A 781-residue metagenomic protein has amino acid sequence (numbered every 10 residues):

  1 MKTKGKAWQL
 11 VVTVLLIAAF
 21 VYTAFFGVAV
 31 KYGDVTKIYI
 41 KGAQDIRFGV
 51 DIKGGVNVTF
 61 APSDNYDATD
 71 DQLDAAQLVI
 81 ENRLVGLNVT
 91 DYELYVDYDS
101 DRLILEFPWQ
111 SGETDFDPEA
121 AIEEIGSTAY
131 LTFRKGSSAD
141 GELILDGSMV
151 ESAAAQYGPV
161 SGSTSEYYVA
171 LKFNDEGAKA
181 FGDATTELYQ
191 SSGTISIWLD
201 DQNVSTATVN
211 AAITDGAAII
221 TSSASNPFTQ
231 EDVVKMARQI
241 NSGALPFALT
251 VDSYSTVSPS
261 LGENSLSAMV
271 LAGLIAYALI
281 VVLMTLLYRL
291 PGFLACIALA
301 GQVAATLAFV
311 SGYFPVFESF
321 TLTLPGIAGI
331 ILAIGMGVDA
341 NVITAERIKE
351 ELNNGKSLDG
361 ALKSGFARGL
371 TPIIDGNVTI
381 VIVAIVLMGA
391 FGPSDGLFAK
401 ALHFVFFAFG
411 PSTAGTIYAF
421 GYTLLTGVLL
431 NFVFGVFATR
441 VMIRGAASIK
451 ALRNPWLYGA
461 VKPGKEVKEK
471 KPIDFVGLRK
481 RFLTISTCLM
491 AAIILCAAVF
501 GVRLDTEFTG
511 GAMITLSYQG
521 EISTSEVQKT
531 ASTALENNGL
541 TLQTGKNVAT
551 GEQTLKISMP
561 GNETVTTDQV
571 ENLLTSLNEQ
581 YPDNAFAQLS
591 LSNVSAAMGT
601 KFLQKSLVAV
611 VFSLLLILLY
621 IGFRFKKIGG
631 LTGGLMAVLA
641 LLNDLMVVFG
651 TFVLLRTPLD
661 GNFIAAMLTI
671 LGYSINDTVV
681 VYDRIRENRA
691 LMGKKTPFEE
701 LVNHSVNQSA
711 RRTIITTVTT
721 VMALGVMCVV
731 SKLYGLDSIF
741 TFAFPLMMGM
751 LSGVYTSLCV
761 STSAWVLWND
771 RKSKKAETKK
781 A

Functional and structural regions predicted by a protein language model:
M1-A781: A structural signal for conserved, well-ordered secondary-structure elements that form binding/interaction cores
